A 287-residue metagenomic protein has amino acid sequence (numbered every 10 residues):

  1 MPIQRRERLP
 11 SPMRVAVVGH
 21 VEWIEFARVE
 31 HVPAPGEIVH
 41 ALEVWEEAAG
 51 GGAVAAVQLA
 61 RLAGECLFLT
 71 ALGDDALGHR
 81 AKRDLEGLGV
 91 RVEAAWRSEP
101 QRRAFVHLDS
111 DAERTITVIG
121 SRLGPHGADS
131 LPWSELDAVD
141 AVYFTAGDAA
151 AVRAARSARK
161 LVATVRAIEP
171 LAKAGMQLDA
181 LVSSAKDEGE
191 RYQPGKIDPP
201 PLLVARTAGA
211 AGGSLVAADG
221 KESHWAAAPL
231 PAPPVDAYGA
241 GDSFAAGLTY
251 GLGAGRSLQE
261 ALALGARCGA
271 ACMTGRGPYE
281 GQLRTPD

Functional and structural regions predicted by a protein language model:
M1-L69: Glycine-rich phosphate/adenosyl-contacting loop at the front of the ribokinase-like
P2-P12, P194-D287: Conserved phosphate-binding/catalytic region of the ribokinase-like
R14-A16, T115, D140-A141, A180 (+1 more regions): Structural motif
V15, E65-C66, V92, L161 (+1 more regions): Hydrophobic anchor at the start of a short beta-strand that flanks the dinucleotide cofactor-binding loop
W23, P35-E46, R61-D140: Conserved N-terminal subdomain of the carbohydrate kinase-like
V57, R83, R153, A172-K173 (+1 more regions): Alpha-helical segments flanking ligand/cofactor-binding loops in enzyme cores
L123-S134, V142-G147, V162-P170, K186-R191: Active-site glycine-rich loop that binds ribose-phosphate moieties when present
A154-A226: Conserved phosphate/ATP/ADP-binding segment of small-molecule kinases
